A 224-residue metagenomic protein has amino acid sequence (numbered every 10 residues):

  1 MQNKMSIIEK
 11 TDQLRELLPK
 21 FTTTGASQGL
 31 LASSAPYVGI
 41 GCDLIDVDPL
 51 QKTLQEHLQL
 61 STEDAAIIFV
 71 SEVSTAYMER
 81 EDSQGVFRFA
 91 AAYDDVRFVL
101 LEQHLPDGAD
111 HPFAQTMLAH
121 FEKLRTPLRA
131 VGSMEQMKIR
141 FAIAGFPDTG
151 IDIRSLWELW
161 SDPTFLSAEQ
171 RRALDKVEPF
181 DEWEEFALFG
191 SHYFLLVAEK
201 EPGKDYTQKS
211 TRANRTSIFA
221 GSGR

Functional and structural regions predicted by a protein language model:
M1-R224: Alpha-helical subdomain
